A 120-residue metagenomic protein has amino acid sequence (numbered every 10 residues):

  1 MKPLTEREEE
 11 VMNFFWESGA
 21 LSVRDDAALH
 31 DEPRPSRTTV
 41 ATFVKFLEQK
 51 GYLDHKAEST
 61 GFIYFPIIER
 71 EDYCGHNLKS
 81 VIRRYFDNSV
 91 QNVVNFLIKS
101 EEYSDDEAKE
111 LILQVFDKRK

Functional and structural regions predicted by a protein language model:
L4-R7, E58-N77: Short, cationic-aromatic polyanion-contact patches
E9-F14, N92: Pre-recognition alpha-helix immediately N-terminal to the DNA-recognition helix within helix-turn-helix or winged-helix
N13-G19, I98: Short, locally clustered residues in the helix-turn-helix/winged-helix DNA-binding domain
L21-L29: Short acidic, hydrophobic short linear motifs in intrinsically disordered regions
A41-K45: Short, hydrophobic-biased segments on the C-terminal half of alpha helices that form "recognition helices"
G51: Glycine-centered, phosphate/nucleic-acid-interacting loop/turn motifs that mediate DNA/RNA or nucleotide
D54-H55: Short beta-strand "wing" residues that participate in macromolecule-binding interfaces
H76-K120: Amphipathic alpha-helical dimerization/coiled-coil segments that flank or bridge DNA-binding/regulatory modules
